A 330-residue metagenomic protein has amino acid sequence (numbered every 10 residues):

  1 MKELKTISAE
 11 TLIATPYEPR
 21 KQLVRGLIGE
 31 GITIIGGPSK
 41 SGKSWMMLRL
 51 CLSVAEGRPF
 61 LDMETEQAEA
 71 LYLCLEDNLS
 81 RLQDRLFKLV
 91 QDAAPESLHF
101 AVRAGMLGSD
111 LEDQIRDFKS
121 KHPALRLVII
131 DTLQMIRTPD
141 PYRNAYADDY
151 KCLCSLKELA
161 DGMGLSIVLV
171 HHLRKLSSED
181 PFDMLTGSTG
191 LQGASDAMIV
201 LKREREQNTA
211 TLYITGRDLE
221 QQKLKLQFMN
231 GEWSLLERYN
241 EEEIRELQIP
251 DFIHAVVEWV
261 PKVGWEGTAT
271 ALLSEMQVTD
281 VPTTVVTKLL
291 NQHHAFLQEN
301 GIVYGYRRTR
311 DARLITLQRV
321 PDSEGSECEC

Functional and structural regions predicted by a protein language model:
K2-L4, E10, E18-P19, L23-V24 (+7 more regions): Conserved inter-motif catalytic segment of the P-loop NTP-binding fold
P19, I34-G36, K40, S44-W45 (+4 more regions): Phosphate-binding/switch region of NTP-binding enzymes
I28, C51, Y72, D131 (+6 more regions): Conserved RecA-like P-loop NTPase ATPase core
G29-T33, A68: Pre-Walker A (Motif I) flank of P-loop NTPase domains
M46, L50: Hydrophobic positions on the alpha1 helix immediately C-terminal to the Walker A/P-loop
S53-Q67, Q298: Post-Walker A helix-loop "phosphate-sensing" segment adjacent to the P-loop in P-loop NTPases
K88-S97, S188-Q192, F296-L297: Short, conserved catalytic or adaptor-binding loops enriched in Gly and charged residues
Q222-C330: DNA transaction DNA-binding modules
